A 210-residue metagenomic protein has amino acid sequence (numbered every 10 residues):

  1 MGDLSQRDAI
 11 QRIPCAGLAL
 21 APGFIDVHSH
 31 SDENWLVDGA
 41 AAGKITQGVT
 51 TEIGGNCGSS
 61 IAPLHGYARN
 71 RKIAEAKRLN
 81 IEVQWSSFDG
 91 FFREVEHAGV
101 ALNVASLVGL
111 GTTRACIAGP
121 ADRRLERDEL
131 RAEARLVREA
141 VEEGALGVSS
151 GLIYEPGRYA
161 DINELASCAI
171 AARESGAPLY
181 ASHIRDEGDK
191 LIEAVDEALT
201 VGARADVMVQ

Functional and structural regions predicted by a protein language model:
M1-G23: Histidine-rich, glycine-flanked metal-binding segment
D3-L4, N56-G58, I153, I184-D186: Short, ordered loop/turn segments at secondary-structure junctions
I13, G66-N70, E75, E164-A166 (+1 more regions): Short low-complexity, flexible loop/linker segments enriched in glycine and/or proline with clustered acidic
A19-G43: Di-metal (Zn2+ and/or Mg2+/Mn2+) metal-binding site signature of metallo-dependent hydrolases with the MBL/beta-CASP
G23-S29, E52-G54, L102-V108, V148-S150 (+2 more regions): Hydrophobic faces of well-ordered beta-strands that scaffold small-molecule active sites in alpha/beta enzyme cores
D32-E33, S59-P63, T112-A115, E155-Y159 (+1 more regions): Flexible loop/turn segments at secondary-structure boundaries
V37-L146, A177: Divalent-metal coordination cores built from histidine and acidic residues
G90-F91, R124-G151, P156-Q210: Histidine/acidic residue-rich metal-binding segments in metalloenzymes
